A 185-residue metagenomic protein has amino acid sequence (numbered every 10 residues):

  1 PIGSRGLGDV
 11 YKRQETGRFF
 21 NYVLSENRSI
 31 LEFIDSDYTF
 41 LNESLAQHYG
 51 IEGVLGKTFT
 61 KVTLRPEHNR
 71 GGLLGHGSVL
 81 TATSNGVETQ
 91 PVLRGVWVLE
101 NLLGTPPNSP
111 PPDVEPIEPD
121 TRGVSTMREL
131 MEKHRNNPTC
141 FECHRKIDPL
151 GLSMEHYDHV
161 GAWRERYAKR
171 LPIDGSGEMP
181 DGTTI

Functional and structural regions predicted by a protein language model:
P1-Y11: Single conserved hydrophobic/aromatic residue that forms the stacking wall/gate of nucleotide- or nucleobase-binding
K12-L24, G86, L99-L102: Short, Φ-rich (hydrophobic/aromatic) sequence segments
T16-F40, M127-R128, H134-R135: Extended, non-catalytic structural segments that build the interaction scaffolds of large macromolecular assemblies
R28-F33, K57-T58, V98: Surface-exposed patches in mature extracellular/periplasmic domains of secreted proteins
F40-Q47, L55: Extended, Lys/Arg-enriched charged tracts that mediate electrostatic binding to polyanionic substrates
A46, K61-I185: Sequence context surrounding c-type heme c attachment/ligation sites in exported
Y49-K61: Short, well-structured beta-strand/strand-turn elements
